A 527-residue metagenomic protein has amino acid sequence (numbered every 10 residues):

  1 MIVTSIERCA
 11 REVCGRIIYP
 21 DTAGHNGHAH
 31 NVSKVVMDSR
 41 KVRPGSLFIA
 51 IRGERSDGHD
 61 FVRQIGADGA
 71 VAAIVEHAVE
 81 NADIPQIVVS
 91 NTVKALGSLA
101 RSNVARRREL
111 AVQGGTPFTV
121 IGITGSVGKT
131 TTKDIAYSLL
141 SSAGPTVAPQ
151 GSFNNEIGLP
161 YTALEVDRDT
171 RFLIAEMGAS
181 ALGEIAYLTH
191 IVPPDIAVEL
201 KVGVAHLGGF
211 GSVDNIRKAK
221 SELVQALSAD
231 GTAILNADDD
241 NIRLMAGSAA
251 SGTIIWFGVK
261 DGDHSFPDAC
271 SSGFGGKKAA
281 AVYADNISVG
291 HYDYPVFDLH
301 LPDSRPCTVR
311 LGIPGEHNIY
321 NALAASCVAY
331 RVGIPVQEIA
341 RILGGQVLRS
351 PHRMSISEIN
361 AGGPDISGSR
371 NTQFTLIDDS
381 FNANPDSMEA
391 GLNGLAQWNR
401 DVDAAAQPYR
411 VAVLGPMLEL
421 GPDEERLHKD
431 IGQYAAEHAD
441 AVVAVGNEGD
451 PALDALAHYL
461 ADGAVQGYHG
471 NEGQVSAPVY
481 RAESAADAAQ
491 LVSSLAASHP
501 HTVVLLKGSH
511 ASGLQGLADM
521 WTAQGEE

Functional and structural regions predicted by a protein language model:
M1-G122, T131-S142, L164, T308 (+3 more regions): Short, basic phosphate-binding NTP loop
M1-I18, P44-L47, D195, G209 (+5 more regions): ATP-dependent carboxylate-amine ligase
E7-R11, A95-A237, N241-A250, S498-P500 (+1 more regions): Phosphate-binding loop of NTP-binding sites
C9, S46, I65, L99 (+14 more regions): Residue-level signal for inorganic ion chemistry
Y19-N26, V166, A179-L207, R243-P306 (+1 more regions): Extended acidic/charged loop-beta regions that coordinate divalent cations and stabilize anionic phosphate/carboxylate
V42-R43, H77-Q86, I242-A249, F266 (+1 more regions): Short loop/helix-cap segments at secondary-structure boundaries that form the rim of catalytic
V62, G66-A67, T189-H190, A396: Non-catalytic positions within long, well-ordered alpha-helices that form the structural scaffold/packing of enzyme
A73-E80, A237-D240, V259-G262, N447-G449 (+1 more regions): Short, polar loop motifs at secondary-structure junctions
